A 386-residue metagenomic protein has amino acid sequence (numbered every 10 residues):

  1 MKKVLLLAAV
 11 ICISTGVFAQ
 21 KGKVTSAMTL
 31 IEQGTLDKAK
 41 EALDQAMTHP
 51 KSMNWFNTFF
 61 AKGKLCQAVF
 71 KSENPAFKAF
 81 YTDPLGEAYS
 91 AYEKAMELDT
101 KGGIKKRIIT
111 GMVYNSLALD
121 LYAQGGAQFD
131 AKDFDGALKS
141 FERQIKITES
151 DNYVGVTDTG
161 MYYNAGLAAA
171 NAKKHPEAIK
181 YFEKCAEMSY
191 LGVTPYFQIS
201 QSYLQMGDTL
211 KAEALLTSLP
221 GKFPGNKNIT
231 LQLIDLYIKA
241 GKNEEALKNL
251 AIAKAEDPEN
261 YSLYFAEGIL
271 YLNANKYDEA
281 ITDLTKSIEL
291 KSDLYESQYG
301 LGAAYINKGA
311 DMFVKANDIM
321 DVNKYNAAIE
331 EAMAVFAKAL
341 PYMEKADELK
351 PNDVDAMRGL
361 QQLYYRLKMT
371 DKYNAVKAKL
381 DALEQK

Functional and structural regions predicted by a protein language model:
A46, A95, Q144, C185 (+5 more regions): Canonical positions in the second alpha-helix
H49, L98, I147, M188 (+5 more regions): Structural marker of alpha-solenoid helical repeat scaffolds
M53-W55, D151, D158, G192 (+4 more regions): Residue-level recognition of tetratricopeptide repeat
K64-K132, T148-T159, N307-Y342: Short coil/linker segments at helix-helix boundaries
